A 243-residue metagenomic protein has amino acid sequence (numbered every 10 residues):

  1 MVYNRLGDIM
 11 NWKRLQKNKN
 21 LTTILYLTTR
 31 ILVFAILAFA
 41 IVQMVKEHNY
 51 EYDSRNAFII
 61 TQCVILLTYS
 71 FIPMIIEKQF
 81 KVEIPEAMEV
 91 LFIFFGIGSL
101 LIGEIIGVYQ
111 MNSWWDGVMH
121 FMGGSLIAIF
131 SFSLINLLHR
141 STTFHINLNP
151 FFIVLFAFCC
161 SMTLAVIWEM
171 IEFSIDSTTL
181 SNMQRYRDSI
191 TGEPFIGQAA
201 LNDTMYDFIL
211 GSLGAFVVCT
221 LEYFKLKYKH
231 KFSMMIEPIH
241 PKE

Functional and structural regions predicted by a protein language model:
V2-L21: Short, Lys/Arg-rich, polar N-terminal cytosolic tail immediately upstream of the first transmembrane signal-anchor
K19, Y50-R55, M74-A87, T142-L148: Membrane-interface helix-boundary motifs at transmembrane edges
H48-D53, Q79, I105-W115: Membrane-interface helix caps and helix-loop-helix hairpins in membrane proteins
Y52-Y69, M88: Loop-to-helix transition at the N-terminal end of transmembrane alpha-helices
S70, M74, F95-L100, S161-E172: Alpha-helical transmembrane segments of multi-pass membrane proteins
E83-F94, G117-H120: Cytoplasmic-side transmembrane-helix entry/capping segments in multi-pass membrane proteins
H120-A128, C160-W168, E172-T179, T191-E222: Alpha-helical transmembrane segments that form the membrane-embedded catalytic/substrate-binding core of multi-pass
F232-E243: Short, highly charged, low-complexity non-transmembrane loops/tails of multi-pass membrane proteins
